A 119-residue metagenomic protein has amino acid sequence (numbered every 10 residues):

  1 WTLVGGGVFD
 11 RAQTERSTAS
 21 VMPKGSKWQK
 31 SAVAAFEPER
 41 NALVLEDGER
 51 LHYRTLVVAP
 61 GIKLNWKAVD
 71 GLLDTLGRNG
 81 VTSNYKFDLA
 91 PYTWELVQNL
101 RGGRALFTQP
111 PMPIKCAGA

Functional and structural regions predicted by a protein language model:
W1-Y53, A119: N-terminal Rossmann-like dinucleotide/flavin-binding domain of flavoprotein oxidoreductases that bind FAD/FMN
T2-V4, L45, V58, A68 (+1 more regions): Generic detector of intrinsically disordered, low-complexity, polar/charged segments
E15-T18, G25, V58, T75 (+1 more regions): Generic, low-specificity signal for short hydrophobic/alpha-helical stretches with a mild N-terminal bias, encompassing
D47, P60-G61, Q109: Glycine-rich, N-terminal phosphate-binding loop of Rossmann-like dinucleotide-binding domains
L51-K63: Short hydrophobic core segments
L64-A119: Rossmann-like dinucleotide/flavin-binding elements
